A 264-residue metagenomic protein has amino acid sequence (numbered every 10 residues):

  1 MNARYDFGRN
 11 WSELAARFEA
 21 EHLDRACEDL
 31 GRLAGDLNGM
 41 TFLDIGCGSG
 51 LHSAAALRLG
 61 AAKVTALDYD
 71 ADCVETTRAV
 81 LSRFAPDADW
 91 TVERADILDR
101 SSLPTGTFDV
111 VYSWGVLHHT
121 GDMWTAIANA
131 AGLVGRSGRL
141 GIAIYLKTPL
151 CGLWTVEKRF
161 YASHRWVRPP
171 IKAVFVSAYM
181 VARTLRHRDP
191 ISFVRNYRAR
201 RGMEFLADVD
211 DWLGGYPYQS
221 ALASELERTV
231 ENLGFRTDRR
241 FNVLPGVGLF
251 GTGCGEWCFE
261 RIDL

Functional and structural regions predicted by a protein language model:
A20-M40: Conserved alpha-helix/loop element of class I SAM-dependent methyltransferases that forms part of the SAM/SAH-binding
S49-G60: Conserved SAM-binding loop of SAM-dependent methyltransferases across substrates and taxa, primarily the Class I
D70: Conserved SAM/SAH-binding beta-strand->alpha-helix loop
T77-R78: Conserved SAM-binding loop
P86-D99: Conserved SAM-binding strand-loop segment of SAM-dependent methyltransferases
S101-V110: A short acidic, Gly/Pro-enriched loop at the edge of an enzyme's catalytic core that lines a small-molecule cofactor
W124-R136: A short glycine-rich, Lys/Arg-flanked "PGG" loop and its adjoining helix->strand segment in the class I
S137-I144: Conserved beta-strand signature within the Rossmann-like core of class I S-adenosyl-L-methionine
